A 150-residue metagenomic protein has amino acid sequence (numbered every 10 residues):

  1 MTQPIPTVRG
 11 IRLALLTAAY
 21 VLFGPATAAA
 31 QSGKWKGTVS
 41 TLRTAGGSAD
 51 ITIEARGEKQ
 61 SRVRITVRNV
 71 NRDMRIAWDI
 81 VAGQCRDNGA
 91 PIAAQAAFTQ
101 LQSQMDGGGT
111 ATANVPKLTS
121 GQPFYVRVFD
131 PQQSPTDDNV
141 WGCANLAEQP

Functional and structural regions predicted by a protein language model:
T2-L15: Bacterial N-terminal signal peptides that target proteins for export
Q3-P4, Y20, A144: Intrinsic disorder/low-complexity segments
R12-L15, V21, Q100, K117: Acidic/proline-rich low-complexity IDRs
Y20-A28: C-terminal segment of classical bacterial N-terminal signal peptides
A28-P150: N-terminal leader/targeting pre-sequences
